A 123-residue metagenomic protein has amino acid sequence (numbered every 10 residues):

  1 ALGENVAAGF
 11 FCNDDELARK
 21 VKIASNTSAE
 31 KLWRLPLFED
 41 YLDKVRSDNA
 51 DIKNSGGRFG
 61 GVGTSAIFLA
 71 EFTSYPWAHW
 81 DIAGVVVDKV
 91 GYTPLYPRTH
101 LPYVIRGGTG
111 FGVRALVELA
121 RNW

Functional and structural regions predicted by a protein language model:
A1-W123: A generic structural signal for tightly packed, nonpolar segments enriched in small/aliphatic residues
